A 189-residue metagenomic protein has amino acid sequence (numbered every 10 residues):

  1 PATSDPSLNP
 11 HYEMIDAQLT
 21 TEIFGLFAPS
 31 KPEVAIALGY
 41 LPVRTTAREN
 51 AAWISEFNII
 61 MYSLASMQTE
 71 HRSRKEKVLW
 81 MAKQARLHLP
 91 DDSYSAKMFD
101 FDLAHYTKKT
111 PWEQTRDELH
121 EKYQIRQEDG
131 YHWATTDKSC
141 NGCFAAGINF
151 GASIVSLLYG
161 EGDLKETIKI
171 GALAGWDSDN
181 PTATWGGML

Functional and structural regions predicted by a protein language model:
T3-Y12, T21-K31, Y40-T45, I59-G175: Accessory "access/gating" subregions that flank catalytic or transport cores
E13-L19, G175-M188: Conserved phosphate/anionic-ligand binding catalytic regions in large, soluble enzymes, centered on
D16, A52, G147: Electropositive phosphate-/nucleotide-binding environments in soluble metabolic enzymes
F27, N50-A51, L173-D177, M188: An acidic- and aromatic-residue-enriched active-site/binding cleft used to recognize and process polar
V43-I54: Glycine-rich ThDP/TPP pyrophosphate-binding loop and its adjacent helix/strand module within ThDP-dependent enzymes
W53-I60, G187: Amphipathic alpha-helical interaction segments
